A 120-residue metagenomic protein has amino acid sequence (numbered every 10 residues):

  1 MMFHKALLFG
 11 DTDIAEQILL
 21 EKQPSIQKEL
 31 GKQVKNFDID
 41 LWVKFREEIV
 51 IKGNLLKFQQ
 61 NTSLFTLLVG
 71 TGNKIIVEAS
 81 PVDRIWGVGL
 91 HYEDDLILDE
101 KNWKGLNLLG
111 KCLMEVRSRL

Functional and structural regions predicted by a protein language model:
M1-L120: Charged, low-complexity intrinsically disordered segments
